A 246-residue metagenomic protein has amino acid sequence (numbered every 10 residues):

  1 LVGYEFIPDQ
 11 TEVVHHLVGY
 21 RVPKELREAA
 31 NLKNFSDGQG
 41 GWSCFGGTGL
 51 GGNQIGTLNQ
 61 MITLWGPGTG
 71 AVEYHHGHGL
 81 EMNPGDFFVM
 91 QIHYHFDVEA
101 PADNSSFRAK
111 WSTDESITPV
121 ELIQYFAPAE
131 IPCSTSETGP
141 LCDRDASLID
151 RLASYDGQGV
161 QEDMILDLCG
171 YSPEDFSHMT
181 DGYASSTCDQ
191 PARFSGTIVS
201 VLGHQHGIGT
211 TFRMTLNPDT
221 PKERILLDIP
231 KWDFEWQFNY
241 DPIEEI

Functional and structural regions predicted by a protein language model:
L1-I246: Beta-strand-centric surfaces of beta-sandwich/beta-rich domains
